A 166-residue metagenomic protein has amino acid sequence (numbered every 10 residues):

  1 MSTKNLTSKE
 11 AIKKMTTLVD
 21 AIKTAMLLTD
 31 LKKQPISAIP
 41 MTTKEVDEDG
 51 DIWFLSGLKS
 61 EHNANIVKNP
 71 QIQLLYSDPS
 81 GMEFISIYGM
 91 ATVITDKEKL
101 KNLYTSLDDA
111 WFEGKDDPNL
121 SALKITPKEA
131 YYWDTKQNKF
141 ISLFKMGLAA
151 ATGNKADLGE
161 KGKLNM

Functional and structural regions predicted by a protein language model:
M1-T24, G159, K163: N-terminal leader/targeting segments and the immediate start of mature chains
S2-T3, L120-M166: C-terminal edge-of-domain segments
T17-K32, I72-Y76: A short, Trp-centered hydrophobic/proline-enriched beta-strand micro-motif
Q34-M41: A positional/architectural concept
D49-W53: Short active-site oxyanion
L55-G57, S77: Short His-Asn-centered micro-motif
E61-H62, Y132: Short beta-strands and strand-coil junctions in structured, solvent-facing domains, enriched
N65-P127: Short, structured beta-strand-loop surface elements
